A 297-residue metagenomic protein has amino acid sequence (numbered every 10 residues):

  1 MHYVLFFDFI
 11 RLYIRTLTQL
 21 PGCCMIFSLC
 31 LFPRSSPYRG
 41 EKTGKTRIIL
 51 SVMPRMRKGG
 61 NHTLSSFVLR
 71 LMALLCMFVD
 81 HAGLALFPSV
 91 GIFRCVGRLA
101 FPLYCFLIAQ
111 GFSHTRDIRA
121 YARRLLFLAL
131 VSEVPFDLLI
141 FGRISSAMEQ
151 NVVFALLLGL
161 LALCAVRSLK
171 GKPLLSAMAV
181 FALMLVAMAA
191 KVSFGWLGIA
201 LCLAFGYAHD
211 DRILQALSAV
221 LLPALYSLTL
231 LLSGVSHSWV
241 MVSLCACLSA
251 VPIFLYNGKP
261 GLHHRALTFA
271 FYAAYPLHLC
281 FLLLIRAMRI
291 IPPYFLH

Functional and structural regions predicted by a protein language model:
H2-Y3, Y13, Q19, Y38: Low-complexity, intrinsically disordered or signal/transmembrane-proximal segments
V4, T43-T46, G59: N-terminal cationic leader/targeting segments used for protein routing and processing
V4-I10, R70: Extended interaction regions within the primary functional domain
F6, L17, C23, K42 (+3 more regions): Alpha-helical and His/Cys-centered functional microenvironments
F9-Y13, M25-I26, P37-Y38, K45-R55: Short, positively charged and aromatic/hydrophobic N-terminal segments
I10, T16-T18, Y275: Intrinsic low-complexity/disordered segments
C23-C24, C30: Cysteine-centered motifs
L31-R34, I49-H297: Alpha-helical transmembrane segments and their immediate juxtamembrane cytosolic regions
